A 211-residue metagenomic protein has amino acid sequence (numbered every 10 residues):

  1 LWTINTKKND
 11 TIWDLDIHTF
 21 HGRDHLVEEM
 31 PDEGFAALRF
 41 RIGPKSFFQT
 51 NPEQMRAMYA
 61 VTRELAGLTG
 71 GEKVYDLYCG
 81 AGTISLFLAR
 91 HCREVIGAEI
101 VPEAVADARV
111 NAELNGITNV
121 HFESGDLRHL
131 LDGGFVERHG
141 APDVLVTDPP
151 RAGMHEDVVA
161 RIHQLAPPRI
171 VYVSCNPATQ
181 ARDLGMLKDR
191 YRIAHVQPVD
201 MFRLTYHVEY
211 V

Functional and structural regions predicted by a protein language model:
L1-T147, A152-A160, A166: Accessory RNA-recognition modules of RNA-modification enzymes
A160-Q164, P168-V211: C-terminal substrate-binding/active-site "lid" region of AdoMet-derived donor-dependent transferases
